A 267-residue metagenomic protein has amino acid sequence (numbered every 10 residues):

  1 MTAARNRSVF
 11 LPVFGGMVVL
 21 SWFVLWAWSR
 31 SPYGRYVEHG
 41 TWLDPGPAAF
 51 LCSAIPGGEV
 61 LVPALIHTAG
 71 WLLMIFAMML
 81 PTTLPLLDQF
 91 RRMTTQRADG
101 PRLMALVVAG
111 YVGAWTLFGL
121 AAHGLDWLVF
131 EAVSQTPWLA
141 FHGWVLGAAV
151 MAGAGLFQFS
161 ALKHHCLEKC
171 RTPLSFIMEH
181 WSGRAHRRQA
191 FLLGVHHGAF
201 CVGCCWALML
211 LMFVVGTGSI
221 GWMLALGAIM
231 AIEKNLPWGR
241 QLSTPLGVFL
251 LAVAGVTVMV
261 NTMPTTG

Functional and structural regions predicted by a protein language model:
M1-L72, S134-L139, A161-S182, V258-G267: Histidine-/acidic- and/or cysteine-rich, low-complexity loops and terminal segments associated with membrane
A3, H67-V112: Juxtamembrane transmembrane-helix termini in multi-pass membrane transport proteins
A4-R7, I229-A252: Interfacial loop-to-transmembrane junctions
G15-F23, L65-L72, F76, A105 (+6 more regions): Hydrophobic, lipid-facing residues on alpha-helical transmembrane segments of integral membrane proteins
V62-A77, A140-L156: Alpha-helical transmembrane segments
T116-E131, Q135, W144-P173: Transmembrane alpha-helix/helix-exit interface in multi-pass inner-membrane proteins
G119-D126, V253-G267: Hydrophobic alpha-helical transmembrane segments in multi-pass integral membrane proteins
F157-H165, Q189-T217: Alpha-helical transmembrane segments of helical membrane proteins, especially in multi-pass transport, channel
